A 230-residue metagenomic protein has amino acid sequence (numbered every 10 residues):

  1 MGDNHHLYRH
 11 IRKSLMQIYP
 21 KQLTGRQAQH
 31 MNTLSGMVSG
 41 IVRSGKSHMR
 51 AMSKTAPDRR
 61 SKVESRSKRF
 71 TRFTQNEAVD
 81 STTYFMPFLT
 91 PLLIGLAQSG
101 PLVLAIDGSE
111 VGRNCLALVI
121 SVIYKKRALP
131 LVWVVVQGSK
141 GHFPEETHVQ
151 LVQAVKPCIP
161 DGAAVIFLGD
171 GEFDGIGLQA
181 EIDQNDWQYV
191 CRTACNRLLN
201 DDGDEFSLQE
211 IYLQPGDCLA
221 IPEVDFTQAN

Functional and structural regions predicted by a protein language model:
D3, L7, I18, Q22-G100 (+1 more regions): Electropositive nucleic-acid engagement tracts
L15: Long, low-complexity, charge-dense
M52, V103-S109, A128, V165-G175 (+1 more regions): Short, conserved catalytic/metal-binding motifs centered on acidic residues
T55, I123, T227-Q228: A structural signal for the main folded, soluble domain(s) of proteins
S61-V63, S81, G112-C115, G175-G177: Short active-site-adjacent helix-start/loop capping segments
E77-L129: Structured nucleic-acid-interacting core domains from mobile-element enzymes and related host factors, especially RNase
V135-N230: An internal, acidic/charged active-site-proximal segment that coordinates divalent cations and/or engages
